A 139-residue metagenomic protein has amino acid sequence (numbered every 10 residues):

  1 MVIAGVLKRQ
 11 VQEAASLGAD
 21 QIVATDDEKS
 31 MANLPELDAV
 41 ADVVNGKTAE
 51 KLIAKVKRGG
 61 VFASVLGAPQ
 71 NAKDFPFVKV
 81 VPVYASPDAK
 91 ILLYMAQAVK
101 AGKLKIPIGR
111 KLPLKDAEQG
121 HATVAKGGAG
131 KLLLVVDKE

Functional and structural regions predicted by a protein language model:
M1-E139: Terminal helix/beta-alpha structural elements that buttress the NAD(P)+-binding lobe
